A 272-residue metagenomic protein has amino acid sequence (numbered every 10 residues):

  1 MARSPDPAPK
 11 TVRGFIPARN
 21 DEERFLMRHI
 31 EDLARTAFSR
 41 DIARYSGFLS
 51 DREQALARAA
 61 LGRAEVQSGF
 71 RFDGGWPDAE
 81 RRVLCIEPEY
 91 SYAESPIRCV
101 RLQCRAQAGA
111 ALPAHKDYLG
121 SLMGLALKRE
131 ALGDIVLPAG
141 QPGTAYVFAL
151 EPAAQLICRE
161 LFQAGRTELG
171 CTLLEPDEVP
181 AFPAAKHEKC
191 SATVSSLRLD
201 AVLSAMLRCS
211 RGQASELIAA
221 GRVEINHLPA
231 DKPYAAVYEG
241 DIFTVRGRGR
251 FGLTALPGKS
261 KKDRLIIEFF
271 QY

Functional and structural regions predicted by a protein language model:
M1-D200, M206, P229, R250-Y272: Ferredoxin-like alpha/beta domains used as RNA- or RNAP-binding modules
S196-G247: Basic (Lys/Arg-enriched) interaction patch that binds polyanionic ligands
